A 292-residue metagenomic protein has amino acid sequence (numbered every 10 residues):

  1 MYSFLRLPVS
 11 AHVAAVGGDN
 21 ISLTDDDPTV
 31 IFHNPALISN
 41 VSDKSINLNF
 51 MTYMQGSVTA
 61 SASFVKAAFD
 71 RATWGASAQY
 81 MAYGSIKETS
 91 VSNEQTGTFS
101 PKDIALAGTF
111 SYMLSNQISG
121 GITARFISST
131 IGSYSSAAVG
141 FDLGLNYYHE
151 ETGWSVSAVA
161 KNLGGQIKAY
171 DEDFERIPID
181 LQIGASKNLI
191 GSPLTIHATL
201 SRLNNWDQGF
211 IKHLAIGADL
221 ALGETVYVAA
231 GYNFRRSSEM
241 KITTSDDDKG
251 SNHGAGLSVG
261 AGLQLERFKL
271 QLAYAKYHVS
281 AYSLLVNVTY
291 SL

Functional and structural regions predicted by a protein language model:
M1-L292: Subset of outer-membrane beta-barrel
